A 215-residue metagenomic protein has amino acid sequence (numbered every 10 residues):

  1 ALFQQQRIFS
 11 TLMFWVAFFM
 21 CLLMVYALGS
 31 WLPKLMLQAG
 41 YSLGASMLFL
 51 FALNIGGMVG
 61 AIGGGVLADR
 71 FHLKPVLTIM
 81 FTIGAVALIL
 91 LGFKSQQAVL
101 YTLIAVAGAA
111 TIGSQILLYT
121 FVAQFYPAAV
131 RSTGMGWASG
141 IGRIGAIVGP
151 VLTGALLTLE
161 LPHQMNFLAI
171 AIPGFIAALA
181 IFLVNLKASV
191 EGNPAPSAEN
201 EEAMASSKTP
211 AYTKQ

Functional and structural regions predicted by a protein language model:
F3-I62: Extracytoplasmic gate region of multi-pass secondary transporters
M36-L37, L67-A68, T153-L161: Interfacial helix-cap and linker-helix signal at transmembrane-aqueous boundaries of multi-pass secondary transporters
L43-G44, A128-A138: Loop-to-transmembrane helix entry/capping segments in MFS-fold secondary transporters and related SLC/MFSD carriers
P75-L90: Structural signature of the two symmetry-related core transmembrane helices
F93-L103: Helix-loop junctions at membrane interfaces in 12-TM secondary transporters
G113-Y126: Intracellular juxtamembrane helix-capping segments at the cytosolic ends of symmetry-related transmembrane helices
L157-I172: A membrane-interface helix-boundary motif in multi-pass transporters
I172-E199: Multi-pass alpha-helical transporter architecture, strongest for 12-TM Major Facilitator/SLC carriers used
